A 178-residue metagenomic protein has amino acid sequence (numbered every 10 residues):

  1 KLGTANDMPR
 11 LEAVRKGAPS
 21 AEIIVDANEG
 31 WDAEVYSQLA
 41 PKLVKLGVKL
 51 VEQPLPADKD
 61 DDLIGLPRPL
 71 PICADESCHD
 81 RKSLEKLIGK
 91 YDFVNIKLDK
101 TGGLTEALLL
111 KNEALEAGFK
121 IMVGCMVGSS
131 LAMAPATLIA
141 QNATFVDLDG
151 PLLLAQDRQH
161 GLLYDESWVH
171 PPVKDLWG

Functional and structural regions predicted by a protein language model:
K1-L70: Metal-dependent enolase-superfamily TIM-barrel catalytic cores that perform enediolate-based chemistry
G3-A5, D26-G30, P54-D58, S77-H79 (+3 more regions): Active-site beta-loop-alpha junctions enriched in small/polar residues
R10-A13, Y36, L63, E85-L87 (+3 more regions): Short secondary-structure transition/capping segments
A18, L98-K100, L108-G124, S167-K174: P-loop/Walker A phosphate-binding loop and immediately adjacent motor/lid segment at beta-alpha junctions
A18-A21, P41-K49, P67-I72, I88-N95 (+2 more regions): Glycine-enriched alpha-helix->loop->beta-strand junction motifs that scaffold or abut catalytic
A21-D32, L70-E85, Y91, L98: Extended hydrophobic secondary-structure segments
A33-L43, D80-K90, G102, L110-K111 (+1 more regions): Catalytic cores of alpha/beta
G124-G178: Flexible C-terminal active-site loop/helix
